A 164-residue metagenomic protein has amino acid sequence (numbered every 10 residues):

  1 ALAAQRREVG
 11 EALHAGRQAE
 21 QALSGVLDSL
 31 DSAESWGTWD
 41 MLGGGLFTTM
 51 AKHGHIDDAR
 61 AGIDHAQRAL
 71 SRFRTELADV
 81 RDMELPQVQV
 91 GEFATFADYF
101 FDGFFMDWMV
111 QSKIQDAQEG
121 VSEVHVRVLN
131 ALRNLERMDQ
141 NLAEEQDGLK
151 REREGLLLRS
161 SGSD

Functional and structural regions predicted by a protein language model:
A1-L30, I114-D164: Long, non-membrane, amphipathic alpha-helices that form coiled-coils
V9-F104: Long, amphipathic, heptad-repeat alpha-helical coiled-coil stalk/linker regions
V90-V126: Feature 9007 captures long, charged alpha-helical oligomerization segments
